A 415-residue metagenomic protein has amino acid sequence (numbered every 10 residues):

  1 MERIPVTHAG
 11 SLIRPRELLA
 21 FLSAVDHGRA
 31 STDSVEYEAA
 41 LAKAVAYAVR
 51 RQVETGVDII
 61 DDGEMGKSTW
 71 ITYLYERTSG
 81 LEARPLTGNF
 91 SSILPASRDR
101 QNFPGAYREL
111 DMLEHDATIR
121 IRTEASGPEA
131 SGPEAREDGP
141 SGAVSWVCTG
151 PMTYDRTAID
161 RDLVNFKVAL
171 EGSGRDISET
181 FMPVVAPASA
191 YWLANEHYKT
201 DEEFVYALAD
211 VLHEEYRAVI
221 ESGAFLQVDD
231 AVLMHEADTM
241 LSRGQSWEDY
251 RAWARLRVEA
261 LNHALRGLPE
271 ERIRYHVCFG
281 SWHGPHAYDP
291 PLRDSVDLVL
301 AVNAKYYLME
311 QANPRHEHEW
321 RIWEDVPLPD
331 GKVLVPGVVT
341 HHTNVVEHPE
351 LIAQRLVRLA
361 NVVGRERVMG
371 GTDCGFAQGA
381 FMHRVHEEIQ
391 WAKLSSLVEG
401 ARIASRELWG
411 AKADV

Functional and structural regions predicted by a protein language model:
M1-V415: Domain-level signal for soluble alpha/beta catalytic cores
